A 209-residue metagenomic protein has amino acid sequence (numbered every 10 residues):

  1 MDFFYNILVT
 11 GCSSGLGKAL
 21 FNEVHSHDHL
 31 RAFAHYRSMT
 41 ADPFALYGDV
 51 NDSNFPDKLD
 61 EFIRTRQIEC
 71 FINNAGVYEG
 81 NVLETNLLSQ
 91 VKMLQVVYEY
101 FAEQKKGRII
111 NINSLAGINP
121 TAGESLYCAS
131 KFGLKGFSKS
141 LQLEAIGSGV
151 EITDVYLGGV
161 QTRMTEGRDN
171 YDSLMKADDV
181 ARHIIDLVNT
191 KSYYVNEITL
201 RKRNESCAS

Functional and structural regions predicted by a protein language model:
S13, G17, F21: N-terminal Rossmann NAD(P)H-binding glycine-rich loop of SDR-like oxidoreductase domains
D42-N54: Rossmann-fold cofactor-recognition segment
N74-E79: Conserved NAD(P)H cofactor-binding loop of Rossmann-fold oxidoreductase domains
L94, S130: Active-site helix of classical SDR
S114: Residue(s) in the substrate-gating loop at a strand-loop-helix junction that position the organic substrate next
N119, S140-E151: Active-site-adjacent segment of SDR/Rossmann-fold oxidoreductases
V150, D154-V155, D169-S209: C-terminal helical subdomain
